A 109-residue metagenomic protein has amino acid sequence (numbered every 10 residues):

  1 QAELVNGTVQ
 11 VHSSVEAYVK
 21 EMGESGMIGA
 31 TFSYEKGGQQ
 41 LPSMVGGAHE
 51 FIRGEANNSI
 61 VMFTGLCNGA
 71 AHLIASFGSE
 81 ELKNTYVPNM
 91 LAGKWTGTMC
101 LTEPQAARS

Functional and structural regions predicted by a protein language model:
A2-S109: Glycine-rich flavin
